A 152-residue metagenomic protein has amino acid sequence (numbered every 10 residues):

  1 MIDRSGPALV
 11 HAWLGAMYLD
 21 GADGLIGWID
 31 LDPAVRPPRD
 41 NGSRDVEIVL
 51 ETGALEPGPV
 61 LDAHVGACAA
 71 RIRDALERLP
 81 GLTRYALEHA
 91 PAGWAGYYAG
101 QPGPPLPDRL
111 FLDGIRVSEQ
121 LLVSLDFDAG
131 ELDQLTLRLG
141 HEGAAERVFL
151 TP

Functional and structural regions predicted by a protein language model:
M1-I29, P33-R39, Q101-P152: Acidic, proline/glycine-rich low-complexity IDRs
M1-L87: N-terminal "domain-start" segment
A63-G130: Amphipathic protein-protein interaction modules
